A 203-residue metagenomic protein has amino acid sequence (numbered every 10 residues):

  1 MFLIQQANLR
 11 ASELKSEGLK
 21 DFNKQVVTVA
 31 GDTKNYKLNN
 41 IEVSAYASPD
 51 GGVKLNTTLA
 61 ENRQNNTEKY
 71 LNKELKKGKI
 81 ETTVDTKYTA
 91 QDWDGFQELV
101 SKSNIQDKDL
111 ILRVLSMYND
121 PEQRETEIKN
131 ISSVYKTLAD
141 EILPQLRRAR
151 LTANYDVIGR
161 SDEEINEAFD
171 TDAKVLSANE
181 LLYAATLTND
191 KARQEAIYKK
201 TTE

Functional and structural regions predicted by a protein language model:
M1-Q5, E13, E17, G31-N39 (+1 more regions): Periplasmic OmpA/Pal-like peptidoglycan-binding modules at the C-termini of bacterial envelope proteins
F2, A7-P49, N72, A184 (+2 more regions): Periplasmic peptidoglycan-binding/anchoring modules of Gram-negative envelope and division proteins
L14-G18, L55-R63: Alpha-helix N-cap and loop-to-helix initiation/capping positions
G18, F22-Q25, R63, T67 (+1 more regions): Stable alpha-helical elements in mature extracytoplasmic
N23-V26, T67-K69, N130-Y135: Short amphipathic alpha-helical surface micro-motifs
V43, T58-L75, L151: Cysteine-centered nucleophilic/redox motifs
A47, T58-A60, Y88-A90: Catalytic nucleophile serine of serine hydrolases, specifically the conserved "nucleophile elbow" pentapeptide
G52-N56, E98: Short acidic, glycine/proline-rich loop/turn micro-motifs
